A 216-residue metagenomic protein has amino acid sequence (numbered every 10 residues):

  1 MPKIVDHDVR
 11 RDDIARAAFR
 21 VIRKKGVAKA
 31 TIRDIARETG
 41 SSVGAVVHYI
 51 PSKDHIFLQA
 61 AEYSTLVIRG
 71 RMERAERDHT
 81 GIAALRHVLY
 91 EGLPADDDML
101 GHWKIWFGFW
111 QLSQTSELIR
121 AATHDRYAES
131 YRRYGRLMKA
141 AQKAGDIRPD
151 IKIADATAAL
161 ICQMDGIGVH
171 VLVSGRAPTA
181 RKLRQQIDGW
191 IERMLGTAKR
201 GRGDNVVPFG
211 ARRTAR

Functional and structural regions predicted by a protein language model:
D13, A17-Q59: Helix-turn-helix
S52, L112-E117: Short loop-to-helix capping motifs
Q59, E73-H102, I153-L160, R184 (+2 more regions): Hydrophobic alpha-helical connector segments
E62-I68: Short, basic, alpha-helical segments at the C-terminal edge of helix-turn-helix-like DNA-binding modules
A95-D98, G108, L112, R136 (+3 more regions): Amphipathic C-terminal alpha-helical segment
D98-F107, E117-A144, D155-A158, Q185 (+1 more regions): Amphipathic alpha-helical packing segments from all-alpha helical-bundle domains
R148-G175, L183-W190, A215-R216: Long, charge-rich low-complexity segments
